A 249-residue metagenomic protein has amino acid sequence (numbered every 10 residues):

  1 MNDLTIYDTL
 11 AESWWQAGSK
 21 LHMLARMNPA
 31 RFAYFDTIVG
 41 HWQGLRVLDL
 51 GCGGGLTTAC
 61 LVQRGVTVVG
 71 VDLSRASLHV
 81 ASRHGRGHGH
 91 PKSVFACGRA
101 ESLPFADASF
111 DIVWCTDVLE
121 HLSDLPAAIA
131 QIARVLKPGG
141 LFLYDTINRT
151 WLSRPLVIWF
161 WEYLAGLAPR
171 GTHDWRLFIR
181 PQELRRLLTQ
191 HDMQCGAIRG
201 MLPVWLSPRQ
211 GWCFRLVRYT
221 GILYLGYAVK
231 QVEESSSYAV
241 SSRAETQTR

Functional and structural regions predicted by a protein language model:
M1-Q16: N-terminal, positively charged/glycine-rich alpha-helical extensions of SAM-dependent methyltransferases
A25-L45: Conserved alpha-helix/loop element of class I SAM-dependent methyltransferases that forms part of the SAM/SAH-binding
L56-S102: Class I SAM-dependent methyltransferase SAM/SAH-binding core
H88, Q182, R186-R249: A C-terminal cap/extension of S-adenosyl-L-methionine-dependent methyltransferases that defines the acceptor-substrate
W114: A conserved beta-strand element that flanks and buttresses the S-adenosyl-L-methionine
P126-P138: A short glycine-rich, Lys/Arg-flanked "PGG" loop and its adjoining helix->strand segment in the class I
L143-A165: Conserved class I S-adenosyl-L-methionine
T146, G166-E183: Acceptor-substrate binding/catalytic loop of class I
